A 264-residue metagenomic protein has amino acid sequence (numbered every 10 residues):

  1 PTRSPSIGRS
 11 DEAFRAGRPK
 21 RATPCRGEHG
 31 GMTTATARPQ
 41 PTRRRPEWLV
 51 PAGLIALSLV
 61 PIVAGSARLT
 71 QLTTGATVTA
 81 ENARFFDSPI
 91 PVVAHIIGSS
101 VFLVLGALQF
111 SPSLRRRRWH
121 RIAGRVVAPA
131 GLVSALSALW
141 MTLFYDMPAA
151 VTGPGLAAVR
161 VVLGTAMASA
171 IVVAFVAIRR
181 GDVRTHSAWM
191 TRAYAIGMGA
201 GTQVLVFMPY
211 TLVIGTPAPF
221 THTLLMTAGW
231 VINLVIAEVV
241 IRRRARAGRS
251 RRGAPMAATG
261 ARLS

Functional and structural regions predicted by a protein language model:
P1, R9, R15-G31: Short, Lys/Arg-enriched N-terminal segments with co-localized hydrophobic residues within the first ~10-30 amino acids
T33-S264: Alpha-helical membrane insertion/targeting regions
